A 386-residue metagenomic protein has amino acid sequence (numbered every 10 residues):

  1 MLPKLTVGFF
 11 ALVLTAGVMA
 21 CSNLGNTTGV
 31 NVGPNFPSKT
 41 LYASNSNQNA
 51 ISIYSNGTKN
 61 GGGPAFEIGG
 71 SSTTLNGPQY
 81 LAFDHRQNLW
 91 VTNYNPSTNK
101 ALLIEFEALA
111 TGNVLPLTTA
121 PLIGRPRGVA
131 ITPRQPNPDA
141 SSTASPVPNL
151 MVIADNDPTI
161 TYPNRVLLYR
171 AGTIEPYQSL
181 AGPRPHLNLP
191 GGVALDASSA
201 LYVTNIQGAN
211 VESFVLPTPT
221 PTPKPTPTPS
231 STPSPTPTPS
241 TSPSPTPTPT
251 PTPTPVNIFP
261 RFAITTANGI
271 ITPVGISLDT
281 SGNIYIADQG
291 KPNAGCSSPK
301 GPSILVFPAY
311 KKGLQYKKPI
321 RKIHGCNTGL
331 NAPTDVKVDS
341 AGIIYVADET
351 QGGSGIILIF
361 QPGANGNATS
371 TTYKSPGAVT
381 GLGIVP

Functional and structural regions predicted by a protein language model:
L2, L14-A43, T220-T222, T228 (+2 more regions): Bacterial Sec-dependent N-terminal signal peptides
L24-P37, S71-R86, L122-S142, P146-P148 (+5 more regions): Beta-rich, blade/repeat-based domains predominating in secreted/periplasmic proteins but also intracellular
T28-G70, Y80-L81, L89, I104: An edge-strand/N-cap motif at the start of beta-rich repeat modules
T40-A43, N88-V91, P138, L150-V152 (+3 more regions): Conserved beta-propeller blade signature
S46, Y94-P96, D155-P158, I206-Q207 (+3 more regions): Short loop/turn segments immediately following the C-termini of beta-strands
S55-N60, E107-G112, R170-E175, V215-P219 (+2 more regions): Short loop/turn segments that connect beta-strands within beta-propeller blades
S141-S145, T218-V256: Ser/Thr-rich, Proline-interspersed low-complexity disordered segments
G353-P386: Blade-level signature of beta-propeller repeat domains, shared across WD40, Kelch, NHL, RCC1 and BNR/Asp-box propellers
